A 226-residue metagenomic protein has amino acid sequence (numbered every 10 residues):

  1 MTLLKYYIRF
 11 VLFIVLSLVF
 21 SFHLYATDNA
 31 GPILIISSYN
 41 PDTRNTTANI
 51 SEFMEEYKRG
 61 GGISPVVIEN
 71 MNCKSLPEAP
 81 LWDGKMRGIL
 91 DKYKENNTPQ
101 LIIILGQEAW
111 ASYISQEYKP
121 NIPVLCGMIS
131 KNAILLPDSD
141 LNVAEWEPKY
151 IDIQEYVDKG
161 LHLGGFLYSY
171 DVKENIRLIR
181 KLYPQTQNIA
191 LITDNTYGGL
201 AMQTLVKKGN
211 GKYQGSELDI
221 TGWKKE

Functional and structural regions predicted by a protein language model:
L3-K5, L24-E226: Short hydrophobic alpha-helices and adjacent helix-cap/hinge residues
F10-S21: Bacterial N-terminal signal peptides
